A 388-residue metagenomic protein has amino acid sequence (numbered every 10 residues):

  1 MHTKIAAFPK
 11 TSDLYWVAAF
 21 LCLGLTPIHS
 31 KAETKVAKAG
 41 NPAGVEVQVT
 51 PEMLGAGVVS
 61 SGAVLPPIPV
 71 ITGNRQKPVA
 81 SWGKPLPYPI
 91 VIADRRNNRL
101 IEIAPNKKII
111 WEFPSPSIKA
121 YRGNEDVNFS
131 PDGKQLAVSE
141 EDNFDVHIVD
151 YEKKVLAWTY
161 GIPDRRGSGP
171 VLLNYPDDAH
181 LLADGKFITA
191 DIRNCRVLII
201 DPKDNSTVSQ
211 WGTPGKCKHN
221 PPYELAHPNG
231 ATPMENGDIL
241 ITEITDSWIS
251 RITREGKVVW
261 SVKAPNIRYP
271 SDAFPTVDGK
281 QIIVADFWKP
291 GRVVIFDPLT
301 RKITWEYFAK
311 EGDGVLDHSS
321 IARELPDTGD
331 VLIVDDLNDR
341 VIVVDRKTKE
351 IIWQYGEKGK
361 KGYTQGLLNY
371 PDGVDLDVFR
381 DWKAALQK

Functional and structural regions predicted by a protein language model:
M1-T11: N-terminal secretory signal peptides that target proteins for export/translocation
I5, T26-I28: Short, low-complexity, intrinsically disordered N-terminal modules that encode targeting/processing signals
Y15-T26: Bacterial N-terminal signal peptides
S30-T34: Boundary at the C-terminal end of the N-terminal hydrophobic targeting segment
K35-K388: Histidine-/acidic-rich catalytic cores in large beta-rich domains
